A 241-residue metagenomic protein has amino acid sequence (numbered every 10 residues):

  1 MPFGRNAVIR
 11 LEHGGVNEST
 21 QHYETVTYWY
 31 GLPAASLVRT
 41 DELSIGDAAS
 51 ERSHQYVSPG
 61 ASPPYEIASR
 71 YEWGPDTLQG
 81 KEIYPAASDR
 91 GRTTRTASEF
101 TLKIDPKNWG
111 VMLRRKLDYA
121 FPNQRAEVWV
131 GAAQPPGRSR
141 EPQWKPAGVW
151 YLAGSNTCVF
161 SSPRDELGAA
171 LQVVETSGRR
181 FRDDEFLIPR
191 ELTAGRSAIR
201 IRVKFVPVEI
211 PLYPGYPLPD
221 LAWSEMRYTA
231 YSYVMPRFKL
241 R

Functional and structural regions predicted by a protein language model:
M1, K81-M112, K116-L240: Beta-strand-rich ligand-recognition modules
M1-H54: Charged, alpha-helix-forming regions
L37-Q79: Extracellular carbohydrate-recognition regions
